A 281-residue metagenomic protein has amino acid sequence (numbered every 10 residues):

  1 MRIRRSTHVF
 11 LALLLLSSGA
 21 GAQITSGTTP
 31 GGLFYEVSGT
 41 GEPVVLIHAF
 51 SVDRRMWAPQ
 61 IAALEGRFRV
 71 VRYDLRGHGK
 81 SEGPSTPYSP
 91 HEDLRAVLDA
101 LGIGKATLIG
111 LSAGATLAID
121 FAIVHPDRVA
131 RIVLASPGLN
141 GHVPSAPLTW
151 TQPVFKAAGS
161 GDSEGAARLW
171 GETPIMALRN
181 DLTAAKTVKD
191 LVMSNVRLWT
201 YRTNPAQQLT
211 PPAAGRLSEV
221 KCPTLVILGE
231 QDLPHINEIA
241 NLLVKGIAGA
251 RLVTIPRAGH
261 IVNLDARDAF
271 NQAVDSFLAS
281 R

Functional and structural regions predicted by a protein language model:
S38, P59-A62, V71-A113, Q272: Active-site loop/oxyanion-hole signature of alpha/beta-hydrolase fold enzymes
T40-G41, A49-V52, S112: Active-site glycine-rich loops that stabilize anionic/oxyanionic intermediates across multiple enzyme folds
A49-P59, V70: Serine-hydrolase catalytic-loop signature spanning alpha/beta hydrolases and amidase-signature enzymes
I123-V124, A130-S160: Flexible "cap/lid" loop of the alpha/beta hydrolase fold
P144-S145, S160-R216: Conserved alpha/beta-hydrolase catalytic His-Asp/Glu region
V220, V226-L228: Short beta-strand/loop motif that positions the catalytic acidic residue of the alpha/beta-hydrolase fold
L233-I239: Conserved alpha/beta-hydrolase "acid-adjacent" motif
A250-R281: Catalytic active-site module of serine/aspartate enzymes centered on a nucleophile-bearing elbow/loop
